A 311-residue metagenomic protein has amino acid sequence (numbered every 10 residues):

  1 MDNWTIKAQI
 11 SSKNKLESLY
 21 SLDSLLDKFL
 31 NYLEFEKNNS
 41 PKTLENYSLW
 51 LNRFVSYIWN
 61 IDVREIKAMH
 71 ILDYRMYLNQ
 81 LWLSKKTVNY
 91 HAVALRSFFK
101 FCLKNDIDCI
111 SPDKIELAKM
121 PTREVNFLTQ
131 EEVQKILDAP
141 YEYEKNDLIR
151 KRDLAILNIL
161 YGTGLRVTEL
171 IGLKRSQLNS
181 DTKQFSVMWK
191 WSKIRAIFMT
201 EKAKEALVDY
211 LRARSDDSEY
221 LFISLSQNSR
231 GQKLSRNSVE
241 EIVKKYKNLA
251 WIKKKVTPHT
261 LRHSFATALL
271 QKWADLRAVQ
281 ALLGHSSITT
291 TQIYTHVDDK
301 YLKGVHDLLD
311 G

Functional and structural regions predicted by a protein language model:
M1-G311: Conserved catalytic core of the tyrosine transesterase superfamily
